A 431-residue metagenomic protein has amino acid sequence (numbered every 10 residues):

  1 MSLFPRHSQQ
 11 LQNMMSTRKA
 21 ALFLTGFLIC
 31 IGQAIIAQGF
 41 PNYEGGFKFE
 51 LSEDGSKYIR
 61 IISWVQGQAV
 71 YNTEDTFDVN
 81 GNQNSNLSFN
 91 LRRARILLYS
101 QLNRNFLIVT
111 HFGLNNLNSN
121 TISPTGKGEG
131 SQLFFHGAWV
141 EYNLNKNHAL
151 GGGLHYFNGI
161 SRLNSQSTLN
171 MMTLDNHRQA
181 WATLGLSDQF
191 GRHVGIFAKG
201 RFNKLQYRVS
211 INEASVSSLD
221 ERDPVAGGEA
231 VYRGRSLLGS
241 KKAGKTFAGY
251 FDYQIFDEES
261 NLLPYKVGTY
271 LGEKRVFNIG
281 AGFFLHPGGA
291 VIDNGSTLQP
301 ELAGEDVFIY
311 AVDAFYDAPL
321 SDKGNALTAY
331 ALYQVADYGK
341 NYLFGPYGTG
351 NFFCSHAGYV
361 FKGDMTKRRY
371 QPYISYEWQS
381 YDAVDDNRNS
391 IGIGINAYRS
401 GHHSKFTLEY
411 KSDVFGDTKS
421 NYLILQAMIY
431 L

Functional and structural regions predicted by a protein language model:
M1-G39: Bacterial Sec-dependent N-terminal signal peptides
E44-G45, F77-G81, S123, H177-A182 (+5 more regions): Extracytoplasmic loops and strand-loop junctions of Gram-negative outer membrane beta-barrel proteins
F47-T73, N84-S217, K241-S260, F283 (+4 more regions): Outer membrane beta-barrel
T73-N80, N120-L133, N164-L169, L219-A226 (+5 more regions): Outer-membrane beta-barrel translocator domains and adjoining extracellular loop/strand segments of Gram-negative
N105-F106, K245, A326-Q334, P372 (+3 more regions): Gram-negative outer-membrane beta-barrel domains
S217-L238: Active-site-proximal beta-alpha loop/turn segments in soluble metabolic enzymes
R235-L238, R399-L431: Predominantly the C-terminal beta-signal and adjacent terminal strand-loop region of outer-membrane beta-barrel
Y253-D382: Detector for outer-membrane/organellar transmembrane beta-barrel domains, recognizing the amphipathic beta-strand
